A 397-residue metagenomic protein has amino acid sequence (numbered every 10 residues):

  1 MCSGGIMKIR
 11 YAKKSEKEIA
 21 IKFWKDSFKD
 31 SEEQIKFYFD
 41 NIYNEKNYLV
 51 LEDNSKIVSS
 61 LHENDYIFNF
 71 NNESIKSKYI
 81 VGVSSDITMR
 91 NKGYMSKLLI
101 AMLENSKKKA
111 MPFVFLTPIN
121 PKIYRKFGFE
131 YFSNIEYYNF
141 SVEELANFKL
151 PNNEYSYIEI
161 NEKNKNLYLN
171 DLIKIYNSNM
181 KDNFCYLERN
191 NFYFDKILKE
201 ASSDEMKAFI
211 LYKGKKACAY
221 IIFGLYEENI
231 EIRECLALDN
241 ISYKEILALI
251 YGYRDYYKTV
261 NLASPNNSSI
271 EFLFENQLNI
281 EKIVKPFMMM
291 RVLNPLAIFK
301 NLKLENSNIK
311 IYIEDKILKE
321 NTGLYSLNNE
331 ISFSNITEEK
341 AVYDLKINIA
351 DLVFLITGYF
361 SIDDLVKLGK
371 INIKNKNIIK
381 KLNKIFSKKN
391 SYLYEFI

Functional and structural regions predicted by a protein language model:
C2-G5, E18, S156-I397: Intrinsically disordered, low-complexity, positively biased terminal segments
S3-S60, N64-D65, N72-Y79, A146-N191 (+2 more regions): Short amphipathic alpha-helix that is part of the acyltransferase structural core
F68, T117, E130-N147: Conserved catalytic-core motifs of GNAT/GCN5-like acyltransferases
M89, S106-K107, I250: Hydrophobic pocket-lining residues that define ligand/cofactor binding sites across diverse proteins
M89-A101, M111, I241-E245: Conserved acetyl-CoA pyrophosphate-binding loop and the N-cap/start of the following alpha-helix in GNAT-like
K108-P112, P118-E136, N267-I283: Conserved active-site alpha-helix within GNAT-family acetyltransferase domains
